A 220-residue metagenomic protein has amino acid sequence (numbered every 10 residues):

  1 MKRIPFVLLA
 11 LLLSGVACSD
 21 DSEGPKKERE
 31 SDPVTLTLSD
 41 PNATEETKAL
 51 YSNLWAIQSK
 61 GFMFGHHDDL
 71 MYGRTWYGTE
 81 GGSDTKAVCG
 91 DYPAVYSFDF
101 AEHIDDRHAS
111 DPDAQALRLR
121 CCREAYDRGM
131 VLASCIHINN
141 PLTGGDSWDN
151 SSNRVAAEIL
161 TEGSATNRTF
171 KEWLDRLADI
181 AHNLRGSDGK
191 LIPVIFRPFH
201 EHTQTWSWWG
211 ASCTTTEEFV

Functional and structural regions predicted by a protein language model:
M1, G24-K27, I195: Intrinsically disordered, low-complexity sequence elements enriched in Ser/Thr/Gly/Pro
K2-L8: Sec-dependent signal peptide recognition, specifically the positively charged N-region followed immediately by
F6, A56-Q58, C89-D91, D127 (+1 more regions): A generic structural signal for short, non-catalytic loop/turn and secondary-structure boundary residues
S14-A17: C-terminal motif of bacterial Sec signal peptides marking the signal peptidase cleavage site
S19-D21: Bacterial signal peptide processing site
E23-V95, A101, D106, S110-D113: N-terminal module-boundary/linker segments of secreted carbohydrate-active enzymes
H103-F219: Substrate-binding cleft of extracellular glycoside hydrolase catalytic domains
